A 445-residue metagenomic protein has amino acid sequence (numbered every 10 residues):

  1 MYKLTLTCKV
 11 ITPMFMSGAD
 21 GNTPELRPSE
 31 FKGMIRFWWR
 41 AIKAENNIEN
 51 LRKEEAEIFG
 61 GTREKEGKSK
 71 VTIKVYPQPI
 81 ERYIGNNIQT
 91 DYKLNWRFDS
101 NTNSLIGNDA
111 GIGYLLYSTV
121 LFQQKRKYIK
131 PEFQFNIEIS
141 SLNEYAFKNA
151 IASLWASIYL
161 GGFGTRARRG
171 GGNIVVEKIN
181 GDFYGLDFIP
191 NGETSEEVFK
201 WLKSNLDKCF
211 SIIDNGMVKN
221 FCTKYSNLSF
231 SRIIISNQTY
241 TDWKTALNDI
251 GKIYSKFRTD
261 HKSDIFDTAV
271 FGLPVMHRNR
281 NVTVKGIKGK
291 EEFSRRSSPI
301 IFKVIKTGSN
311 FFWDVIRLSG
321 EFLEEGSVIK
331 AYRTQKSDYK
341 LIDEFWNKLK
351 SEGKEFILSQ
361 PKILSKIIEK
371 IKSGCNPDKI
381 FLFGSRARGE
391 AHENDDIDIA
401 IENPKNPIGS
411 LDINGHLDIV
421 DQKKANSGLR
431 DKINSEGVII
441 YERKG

Functional and structural regions predicted by a protein language model:
M1-I357: Basic, Gly/Ser/Thr-rich N-terminal segments that form RNA-phosphate-binding interfaces in CRISPR RAMP
P13, P77-Q78, S385-A387, K424: Residues that form or immediately flank small-molecule/cofactor binding pockets and catalytic motifs
S17, S153, S157, S385-A387 (+2 more regions): Small-side-chain structural scaffolding
E138-S140, A400-P404: Short hydrophobic/aromatic beta-strand micro-patches that form the beta-sheet surface supporting nucleotide- or nucleic
L349-F381, A387-E393, E402-G445: Catalytic core of pol beta-like nucleotidyltransferases
